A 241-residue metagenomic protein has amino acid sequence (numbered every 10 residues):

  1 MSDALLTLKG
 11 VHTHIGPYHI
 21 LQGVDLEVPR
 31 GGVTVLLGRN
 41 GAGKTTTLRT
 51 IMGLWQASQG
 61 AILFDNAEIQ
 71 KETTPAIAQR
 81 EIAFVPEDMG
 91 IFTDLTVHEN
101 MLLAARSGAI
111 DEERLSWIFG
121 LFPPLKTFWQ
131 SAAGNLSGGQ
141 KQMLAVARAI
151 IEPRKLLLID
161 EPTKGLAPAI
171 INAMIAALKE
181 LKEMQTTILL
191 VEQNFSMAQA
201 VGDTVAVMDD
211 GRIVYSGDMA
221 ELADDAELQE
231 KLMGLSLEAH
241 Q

Functional and structural regions predicted by a protein language model:
L37-R39: The feature captures the beta-strand-to-loop junction immediately N-terminal to the Walker
M52: Helix-to-loop junction immediately C-terminal to a conserved catalytic motif
G60-I69, R80, E113-R114, G120 (+1 more regions): Conserved ABC transporter NBD signature motif
A132-L136: Conserved ABC ATPase signature
I151-K155: A short, proline-enriched helix->beta-strand linker immediately N-terminal to the Walker B motif in ABC-type P-loop
L157-E161: Catalytic Walker B motif of ABC-type/P-loop ATPase nucleotide-binding domains
